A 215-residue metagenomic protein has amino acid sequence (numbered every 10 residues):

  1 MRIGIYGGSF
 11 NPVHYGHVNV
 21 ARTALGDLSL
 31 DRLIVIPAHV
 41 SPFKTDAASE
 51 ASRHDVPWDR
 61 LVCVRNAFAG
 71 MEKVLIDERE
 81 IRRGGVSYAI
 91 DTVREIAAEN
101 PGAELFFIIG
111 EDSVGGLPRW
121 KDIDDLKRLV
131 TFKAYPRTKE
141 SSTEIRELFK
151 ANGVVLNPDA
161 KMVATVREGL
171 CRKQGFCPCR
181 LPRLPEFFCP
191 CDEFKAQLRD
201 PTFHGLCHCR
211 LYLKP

Functional and structural regions predicted by a protein language model:
M1-A151: Nucleotidyltransferase catalytic core that binds NTPs
E147-P215: Long, distal/terminal scaffolding or interaction modules with repetitive or compositionally biased sequence
